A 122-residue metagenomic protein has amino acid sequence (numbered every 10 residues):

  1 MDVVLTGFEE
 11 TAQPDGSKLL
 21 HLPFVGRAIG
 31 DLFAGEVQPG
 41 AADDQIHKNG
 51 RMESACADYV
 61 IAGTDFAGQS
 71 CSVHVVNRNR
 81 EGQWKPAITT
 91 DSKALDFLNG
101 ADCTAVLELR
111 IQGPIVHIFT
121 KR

Functional and structural regions predicted by a protein language model:
M1-R122: Beta-strand-enriched cores of mature, soluble protein domains
